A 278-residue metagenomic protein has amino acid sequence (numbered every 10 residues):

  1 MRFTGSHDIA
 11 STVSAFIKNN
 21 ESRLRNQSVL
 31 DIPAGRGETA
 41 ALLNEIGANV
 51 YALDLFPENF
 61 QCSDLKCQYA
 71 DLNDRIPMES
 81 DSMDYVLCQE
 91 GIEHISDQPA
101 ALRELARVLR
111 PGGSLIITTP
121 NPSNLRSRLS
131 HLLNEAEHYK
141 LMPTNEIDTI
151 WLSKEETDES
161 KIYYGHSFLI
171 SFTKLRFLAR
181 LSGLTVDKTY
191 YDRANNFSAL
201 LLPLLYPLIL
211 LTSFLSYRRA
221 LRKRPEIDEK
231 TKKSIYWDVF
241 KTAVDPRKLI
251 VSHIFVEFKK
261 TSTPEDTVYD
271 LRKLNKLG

Functional and structural regions predicted by a protein language model:
M1-F16: Conserved SAM-binding loop and adjacent beta-strand
F3-T4, E38, P99-E104, V108 (+1 more regions): S-adenosyl-L-methionine-dependent methyltransferase catalytic module, highlighting the catalytic core
A10, C88, K230-T231: Generic detection of intrinsically disordered/low-complexity segments and helix-coil linkers/edges
S11, N44-G47, I76-M78, T144-I150 (+1 more regions): Short hydrophobic/aromatic-rich motifs at helix boundaries and adjacent loops
S14-H131, R176, V256-K260: Conserved SAM-binding loop
